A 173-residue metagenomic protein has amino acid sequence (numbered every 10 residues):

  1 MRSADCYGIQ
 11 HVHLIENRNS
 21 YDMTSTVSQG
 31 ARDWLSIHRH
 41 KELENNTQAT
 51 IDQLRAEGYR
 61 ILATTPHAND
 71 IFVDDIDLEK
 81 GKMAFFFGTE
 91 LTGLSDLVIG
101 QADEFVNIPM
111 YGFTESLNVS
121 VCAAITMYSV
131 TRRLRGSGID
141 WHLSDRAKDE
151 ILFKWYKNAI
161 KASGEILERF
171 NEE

Functional and structural regions predicted by a protein language model:
M1-E173: Post-transcriptional modification and biogenesis factors for structured RNAs of the translation apparatus
